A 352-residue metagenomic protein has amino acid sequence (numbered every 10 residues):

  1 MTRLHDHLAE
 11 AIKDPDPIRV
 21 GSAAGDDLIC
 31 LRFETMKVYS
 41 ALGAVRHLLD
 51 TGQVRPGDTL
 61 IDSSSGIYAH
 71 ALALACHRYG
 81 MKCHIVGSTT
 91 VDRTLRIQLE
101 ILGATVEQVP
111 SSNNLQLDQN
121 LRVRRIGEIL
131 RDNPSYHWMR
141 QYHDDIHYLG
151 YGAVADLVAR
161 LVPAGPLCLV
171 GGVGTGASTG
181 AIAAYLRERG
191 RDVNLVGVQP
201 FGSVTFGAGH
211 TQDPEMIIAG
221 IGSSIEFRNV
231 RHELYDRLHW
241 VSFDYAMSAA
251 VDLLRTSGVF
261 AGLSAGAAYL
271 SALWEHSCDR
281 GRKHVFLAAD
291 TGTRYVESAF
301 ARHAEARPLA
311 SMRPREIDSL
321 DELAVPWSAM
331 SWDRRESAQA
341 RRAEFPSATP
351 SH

Functional and structural regions predicted by a protein language model:
M1-H352: PLP-dependent amino-acid enzyme catalytic core
